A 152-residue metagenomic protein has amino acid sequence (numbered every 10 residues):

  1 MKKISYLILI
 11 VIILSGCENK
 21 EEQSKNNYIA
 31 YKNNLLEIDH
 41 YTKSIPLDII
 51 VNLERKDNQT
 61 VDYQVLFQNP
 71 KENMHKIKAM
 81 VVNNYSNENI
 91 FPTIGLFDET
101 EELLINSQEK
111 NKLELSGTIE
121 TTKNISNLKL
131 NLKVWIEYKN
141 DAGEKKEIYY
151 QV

Functional and structural regions predicted by a protein language model:
M1-K2, E18: N-terminal hydrophobic targeting signals that begin at the initiator methionine
K2-I8: Sec-dependent signal peptide recognition, specifically the positively charged N-region followed immediately by
I13-G16: C-terminal motif of bacterial Sec signal peptides marking the signal peptidase cleavage site
N19-F91, D98-E99, K110: N-terminal export/targeting and maturation segments
I49, V61-V65, L115, L132-V134 (+1 more regions): Hydrophobic residues positioned within well-ordered beta-strands of beta-sheet architectures
K71-N73, N140-E144: Short, cysteine-centered beta-strand-loop-beta hairpins and adjacent loop/turn segments enriched in charged/polar
T93-A142: Short, solvent-exposed, Trp/other aromatic-anchored flexible loops in extracytoplasmic proteins
E144-V152: Short beta-strand elements
